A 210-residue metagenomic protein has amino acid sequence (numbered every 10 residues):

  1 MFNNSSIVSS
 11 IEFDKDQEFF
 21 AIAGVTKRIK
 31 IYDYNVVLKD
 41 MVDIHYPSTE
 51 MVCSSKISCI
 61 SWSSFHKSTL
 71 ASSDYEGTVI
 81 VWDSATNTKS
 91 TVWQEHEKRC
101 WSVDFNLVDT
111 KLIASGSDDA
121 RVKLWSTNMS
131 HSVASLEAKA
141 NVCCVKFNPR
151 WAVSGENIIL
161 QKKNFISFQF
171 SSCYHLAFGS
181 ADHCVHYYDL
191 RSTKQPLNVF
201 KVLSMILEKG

Functional and structural regions predicted by a protein language model:
M1, F20-P47: Beta-propeller domains
F2-I7, E50-I57, Q94-C100, L107-V108 (+5 more regions): WD40/WD-repeat beta-propeller blade N-cap
E12-Q17, I60-K67, S73, T86 (+6 more regions): Loop/turn segments within WD40 beta-propeller blades
A23-T26, S72-E76, S115-D119, N141 (+3 more regions): Conserved strand-to-loop turn within each blade of WD40 beta-propeller repeats
R28, T69, T78-I80, K89 (+4 more regions): A conserved positional marker within WD40/Gbeta-like beta-propeller blades
I29-N35, I60, V79-D83, V103 (+4 more regions): WD40-repeat beta-propellers
D40, Y46-S48, T88-T91, H131-A134 (+1 more regions): A structural motif specific to WD40 beta-propellers
M41-W62: Blade-loop segments of beta-propeller domains
